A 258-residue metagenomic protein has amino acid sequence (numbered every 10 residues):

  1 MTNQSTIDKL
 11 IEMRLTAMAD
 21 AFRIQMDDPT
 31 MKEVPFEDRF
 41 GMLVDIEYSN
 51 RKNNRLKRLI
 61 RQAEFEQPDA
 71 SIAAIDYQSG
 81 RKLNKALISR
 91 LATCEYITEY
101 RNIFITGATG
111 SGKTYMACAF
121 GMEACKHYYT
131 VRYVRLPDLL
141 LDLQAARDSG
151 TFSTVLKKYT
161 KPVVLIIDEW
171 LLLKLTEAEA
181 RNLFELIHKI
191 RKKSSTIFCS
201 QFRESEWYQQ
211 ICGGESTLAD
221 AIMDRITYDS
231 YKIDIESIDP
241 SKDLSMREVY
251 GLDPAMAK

Functional and structural regions predicted by a protein language model:
T16-Q67: Interdomain "pre-motor" coupling segment immediately N-terminal to P-loop NTPase/helicase cores
F22, L139-A146, G150-K157, W170-K258: Replace "adjacent to P-loop NTPase cores in ATP/GTP-dependent enzymes" with "adjacent to NTP-binding cores
A70-C94: N-terminal pre-Walker A segment at the start of P-loop NTPase domains
R81-S89, V131-T160: Short glycine-rich substrate-engagement loop in P-loop NTPases that contacts/grips substrate
Y100-M116: Walker A/P-loop nucleotide-binding motif
R101, Y128-T130, K161-V164, K192-F198: Loop/turn-to-beta-strand initiation segments
G121-V134: Post-Walker A helix-loop "phosphate-sensing" segment adjacent to the P-loop in P-loop NTPases
